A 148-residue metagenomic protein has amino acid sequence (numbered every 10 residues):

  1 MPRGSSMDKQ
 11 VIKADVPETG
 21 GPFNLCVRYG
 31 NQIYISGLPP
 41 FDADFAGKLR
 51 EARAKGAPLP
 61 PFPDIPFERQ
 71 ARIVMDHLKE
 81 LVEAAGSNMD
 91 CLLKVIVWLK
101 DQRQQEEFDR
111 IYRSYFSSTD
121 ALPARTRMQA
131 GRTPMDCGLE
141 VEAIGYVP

Functional and structural regions predicted by a protein language model:
M1-D76, E80-K94, L99-P148: N-terminal presequence-like segments and the immediate start of the first folded domain
